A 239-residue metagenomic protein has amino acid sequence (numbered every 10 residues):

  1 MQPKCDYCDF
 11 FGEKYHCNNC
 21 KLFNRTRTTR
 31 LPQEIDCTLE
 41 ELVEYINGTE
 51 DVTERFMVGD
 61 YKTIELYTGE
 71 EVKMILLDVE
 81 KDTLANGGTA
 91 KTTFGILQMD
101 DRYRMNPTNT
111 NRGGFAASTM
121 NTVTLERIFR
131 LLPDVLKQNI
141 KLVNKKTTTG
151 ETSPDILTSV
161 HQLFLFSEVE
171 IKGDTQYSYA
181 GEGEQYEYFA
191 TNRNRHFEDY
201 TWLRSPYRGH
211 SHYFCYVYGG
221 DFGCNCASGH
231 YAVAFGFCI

Functional and structural regions predicted by a protein language model:
M1-T26: Cysteine-centered metal-binding/redox modules
T26-I239: Collagenous Gly-X-Y triple-helix signature in extracellular proteins
